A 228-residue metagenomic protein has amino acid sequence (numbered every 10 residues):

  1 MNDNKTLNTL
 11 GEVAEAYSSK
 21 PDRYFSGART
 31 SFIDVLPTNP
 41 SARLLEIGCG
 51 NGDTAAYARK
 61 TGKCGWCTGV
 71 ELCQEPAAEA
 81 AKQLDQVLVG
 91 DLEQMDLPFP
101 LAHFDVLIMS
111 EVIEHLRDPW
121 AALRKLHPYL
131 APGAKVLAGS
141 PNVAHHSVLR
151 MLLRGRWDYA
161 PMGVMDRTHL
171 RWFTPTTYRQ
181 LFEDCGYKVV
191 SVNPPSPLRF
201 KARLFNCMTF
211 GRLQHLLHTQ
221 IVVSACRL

Functional and structural regions predicted by a protein language model:
M1-A102, V106, W120-L123, A138-S140 (+3 more regions): Conserved N-terminal segment of class I S-adenosyl-L-methionine
E93, I113, A144: Adenine-nucleotide cofactor-binding loop residues
V106-V112: A short beta-strand submotif of the Rossmann-like class I SAM-dependent methyltransferase core that lines
R117-A121, V148: Short N-terminal helix/helix-N-cap motif within the alpha/beta-hydrolase-1
A121-P132: A short glycine-rich, Lys/Arg-flanked "PGG" loop and its adjoining helix->strand segment in the class I
L137-Y159: Conserved class I S-adenosyl-L-methionine
A160-T177: Acceptor-substrate binding/catalytic loop of class I
R179-K188: Substrate-binding/catalytic lobe of Class I Rossmann-like enzymes that use SAM or dcSAM, i.e., the mid-to-C-terminal
